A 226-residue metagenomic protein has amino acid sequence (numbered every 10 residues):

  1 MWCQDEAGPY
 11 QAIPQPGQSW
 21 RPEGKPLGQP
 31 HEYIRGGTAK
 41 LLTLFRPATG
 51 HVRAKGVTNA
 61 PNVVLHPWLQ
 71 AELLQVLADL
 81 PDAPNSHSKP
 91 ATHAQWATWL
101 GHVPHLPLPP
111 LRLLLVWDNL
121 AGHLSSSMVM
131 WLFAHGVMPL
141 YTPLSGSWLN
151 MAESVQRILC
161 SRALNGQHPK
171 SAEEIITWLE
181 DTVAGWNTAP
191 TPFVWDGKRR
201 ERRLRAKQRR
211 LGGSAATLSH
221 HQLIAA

Functional and structural regions predicted by a protein language model:
M1-L74, D79, P90, A206: Extended, low-complexity cationic-aromatic segments
W2-Q4, L113-W117, L140-P143, V194-G197: Short beta-strand segments
C3-D5, L44, G50, L69 (+6 more regions): Mobile genetic element proteins and their domesticated derivatives, centered on retroelements and DNA transposons
E6-Y10, P47-G50, L120-G122, S145-S147 (+1 more regions): Short, solvent-exposed loop/turn segments at secondary-structure junctions
L27-I34, A134-M151, Q167-P169: RNase H-like polynucleotidyl transferase catalytic core
V52, A152-E174, G185-N187: Active-site proximal helix-loop segment of RNase H-like, two-metal nucleases, encompassing DDE(D)
A83-W96, P110-H123: Acidic/histidine-rich, metal-coordinating catalytic segments
T177-A226: C-terminal domain-tail junction helix/linker
